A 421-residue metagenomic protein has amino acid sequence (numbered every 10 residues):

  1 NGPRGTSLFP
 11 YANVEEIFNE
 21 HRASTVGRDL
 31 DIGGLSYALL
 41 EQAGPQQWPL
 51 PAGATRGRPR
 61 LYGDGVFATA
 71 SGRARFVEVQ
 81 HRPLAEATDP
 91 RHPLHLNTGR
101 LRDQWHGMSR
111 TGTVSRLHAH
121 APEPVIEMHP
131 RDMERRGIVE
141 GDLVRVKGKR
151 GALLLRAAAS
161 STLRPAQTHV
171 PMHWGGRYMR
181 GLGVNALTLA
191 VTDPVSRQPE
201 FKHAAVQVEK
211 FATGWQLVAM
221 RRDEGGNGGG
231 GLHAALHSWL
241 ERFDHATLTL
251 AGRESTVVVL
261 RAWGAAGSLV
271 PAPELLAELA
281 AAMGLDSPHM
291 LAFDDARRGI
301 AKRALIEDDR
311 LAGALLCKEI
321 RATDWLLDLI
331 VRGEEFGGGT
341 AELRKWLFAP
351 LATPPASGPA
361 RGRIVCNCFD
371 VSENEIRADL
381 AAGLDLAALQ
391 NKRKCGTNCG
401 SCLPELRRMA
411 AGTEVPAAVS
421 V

Functional and structural regions predicted by a protein language model:
N1-Q46, T111-E127, R131-G284, D294: Long, contiguous, secondary-structure-rich segments that constitute the structural scaffold of globular domains
P10-T113: Long, low-complexity segments enriched in small/aliphatic residues
G72-A74, H81-P83, G99-D103, R131-M133 (+8 more regions): Short, glycine-/Ser/Thr-/acidic-enriched flexible segments
V184-F211, G337-N374: Cysteine/selenocysteine-centered motifs that mediate thiol-based redox chemistry or coordinate metal-sulfur cofactors
A251-L343: C-terminal catalytic lobe of FAD-dependent flavoproteins
A352-R363, L380-N398: Immediate flanking context of iron-sulfur cluster ligation sites
G362-N374, N391-R408: Local cysteine-cluster metal-coordination motifs and their immediate loop/turn environment, predominantly Fe-S cluster
E414-V421: Intrinsic disorder at enzyme termini
